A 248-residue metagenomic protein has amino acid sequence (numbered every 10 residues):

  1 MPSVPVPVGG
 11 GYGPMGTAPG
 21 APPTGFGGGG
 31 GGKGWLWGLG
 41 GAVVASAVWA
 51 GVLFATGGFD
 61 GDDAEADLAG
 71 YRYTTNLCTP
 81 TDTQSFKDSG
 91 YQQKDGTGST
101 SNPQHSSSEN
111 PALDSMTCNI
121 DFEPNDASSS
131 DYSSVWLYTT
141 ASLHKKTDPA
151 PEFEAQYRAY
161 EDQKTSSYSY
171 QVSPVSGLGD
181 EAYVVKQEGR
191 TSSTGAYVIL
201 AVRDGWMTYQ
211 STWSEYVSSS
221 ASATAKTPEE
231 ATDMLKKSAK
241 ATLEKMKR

Functional and structural regions predicted by a protein language model:
M1-L39: Intrinsically disordered, low-complexity Pro/Gly-rich regions
G27-L36, W49-Y71: C-terminal region of N-terminal signal peptides and the immediate post-cleavage residues of exported proteins
G31-K33, A45, Y132, Y209: Acidic, low-complexity intrinsically disordered regions
G32, G41, S193-G195: Hydrophobic membrane/lipid-contacting segments
G38-G40, V52, T139: Enriched - but not universal
G41-W49: Core hydrophobic alpha-helical transmembrane segments of single-pass membrane proteins
G57-R248: A small/polar (G/S/T-enriched), proline-flanked helix-loop surface module common in exported/cell-envelope proteins
